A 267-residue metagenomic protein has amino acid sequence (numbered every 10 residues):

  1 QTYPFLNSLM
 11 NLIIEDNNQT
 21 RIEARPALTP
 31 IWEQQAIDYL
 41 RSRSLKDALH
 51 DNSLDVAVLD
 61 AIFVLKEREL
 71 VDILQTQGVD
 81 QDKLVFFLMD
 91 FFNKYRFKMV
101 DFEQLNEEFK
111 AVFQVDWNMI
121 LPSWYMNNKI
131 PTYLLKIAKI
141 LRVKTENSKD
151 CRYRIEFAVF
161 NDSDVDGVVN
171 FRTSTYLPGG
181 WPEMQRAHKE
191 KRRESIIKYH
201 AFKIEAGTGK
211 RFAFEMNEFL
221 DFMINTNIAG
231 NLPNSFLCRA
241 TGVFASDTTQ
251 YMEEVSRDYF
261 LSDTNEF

Functional and structural regions predicted by a protein language model:
Q1-L45: Zinc-dependent metallopeptidase catalytic helix centered on the HExxH motif and its immediate flanking segment
A24-R25, W32, D60-E67, R142-Y153 (+4 more regions): Long, ordered, helix-rich scaffold segments
H50-S53, A57-A138: Amphipathic alpha-helical substructures
E107-K110, I140-T145, K191-R193, N234-S235 (+2 more regions): Short, intrinsically disordered/low-complexity patches at protein termini and at juxtamembrane boundaries
R142-N227: Beta-strand-rich binding/interaction modules
E146, W181-Q185, L237-R239, T248-M252: Glycine-rich loops and low-complexity Gly/Arg-rich segments that provide flexible linkers or classic glycine-based
N217-A245: Short, aromatic- and glycine-rich surface loops/edge beta-strands on solvent-exposed regions
A245-F267: Acidic, serine/threonine- and proline-rich intrinsically disordered appendage/tail regions
